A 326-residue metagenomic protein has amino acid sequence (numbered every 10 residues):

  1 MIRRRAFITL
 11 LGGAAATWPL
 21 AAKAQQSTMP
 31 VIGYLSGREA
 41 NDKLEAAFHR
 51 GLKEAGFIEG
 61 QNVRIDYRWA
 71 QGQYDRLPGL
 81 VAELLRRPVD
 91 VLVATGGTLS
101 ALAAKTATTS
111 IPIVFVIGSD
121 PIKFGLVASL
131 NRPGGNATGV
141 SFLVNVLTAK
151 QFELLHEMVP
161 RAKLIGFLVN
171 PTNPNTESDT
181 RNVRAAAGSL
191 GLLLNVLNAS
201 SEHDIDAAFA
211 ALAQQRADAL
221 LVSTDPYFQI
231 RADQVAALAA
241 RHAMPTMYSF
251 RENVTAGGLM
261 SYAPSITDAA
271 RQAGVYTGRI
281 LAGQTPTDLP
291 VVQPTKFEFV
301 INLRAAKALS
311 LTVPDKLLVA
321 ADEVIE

Functional and structural regions predicted by a protein language model:
M1-E326: Short hydrophobic alpha-helices and adjacent helix-cap/hinge residues
